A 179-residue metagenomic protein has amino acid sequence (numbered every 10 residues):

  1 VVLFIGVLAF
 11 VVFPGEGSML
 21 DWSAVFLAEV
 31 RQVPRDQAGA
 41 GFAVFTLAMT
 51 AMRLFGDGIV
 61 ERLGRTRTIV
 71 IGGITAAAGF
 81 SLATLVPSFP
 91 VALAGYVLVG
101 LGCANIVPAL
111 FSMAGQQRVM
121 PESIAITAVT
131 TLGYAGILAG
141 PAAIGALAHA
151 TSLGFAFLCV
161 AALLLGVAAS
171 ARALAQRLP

Functional and structural regions predicted by a protein language model:
V1-G15, V97-L101: Pair of pore-lining "gating" transmembrane helices in MFS-fold secondary transporters
D21-Q37: Short amphipathic helix-loop junctions that connect adjacent transmembrane helices in Major Facilitator Superfamily/SLC
R35-A43, S123-T127: Small-residue hotspots at the loop-to-helix junctions and early N-terminal turns of transmembrane alpha-helices
M52-R65, A148-H149: Helix-to-loop junctions at the C-terminal end of transmembrane segments in multipass secondary transporters
R67-L82, L158: Structural signature of the two symmetry-related core transmembrane helices
G79, P90-L98: Paired small-residue
A104-R118: Intracellular juxtamembrane helix-capping segments at the cytosolic ends of symmetry-related transmembrane helices
A143-L163: A membrane-interface helix-boundary motif in multi-pass transporters
